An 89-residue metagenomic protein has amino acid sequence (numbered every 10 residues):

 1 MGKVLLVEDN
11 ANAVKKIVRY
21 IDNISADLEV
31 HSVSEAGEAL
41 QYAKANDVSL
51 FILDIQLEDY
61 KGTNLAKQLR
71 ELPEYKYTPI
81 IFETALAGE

Functional and structural regions predicted by a protein language model:
N10-H31: Two-component/phosphorelay signaling modules centered on CheY-like receiver
V18, S32-L50: Acidic, metal-coordinating helix/loop segments flanking the phosphotransfer/catalytic sites of two-component signaling
E35, K61-N64: Acidic catalytic/metal-coordinating carboxylates
Q41, T63-K76: Short amphipathic alpha-helix used as the core "switch/output" element in two-component signaling
D47-S49, E74-P79: His-Asp phosphorelay/catalytic-motif detector in bacterial-type signaling
L53-D54: Active-site T/S-Asp motif of two-component receiver
E58, G88: The feature encodes the CheY-like receiver
